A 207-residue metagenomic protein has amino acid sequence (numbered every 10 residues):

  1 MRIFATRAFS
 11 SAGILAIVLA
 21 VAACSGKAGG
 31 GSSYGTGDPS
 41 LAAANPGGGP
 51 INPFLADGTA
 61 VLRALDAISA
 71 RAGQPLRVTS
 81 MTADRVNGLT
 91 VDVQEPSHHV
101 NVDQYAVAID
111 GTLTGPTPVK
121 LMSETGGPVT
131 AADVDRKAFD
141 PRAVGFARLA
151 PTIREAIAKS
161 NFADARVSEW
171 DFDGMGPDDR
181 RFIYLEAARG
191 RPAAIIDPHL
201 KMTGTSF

Functional and structural regions predicted by a protein language model:
M1-A22: Sec-dependent bacterial lipoprotein signal peptides
C24-A28: Bacterial signal peptide processing site
S32-L55: Post-signal peptide N-terminal segment of mature Sec-exported envelope proteins
P46, A60-R63, R180-F207: Short, well-ordered, aromatic-rich surface patches in folded extracellular/luminal domains
A70-V107, D171-I196: Exposed beta-strand-loop-beta-strand "reactive/processing" segments of non-cytosolic proteins
N101-S123, G190-F207: A short, surface-exposed beta-strand/turn
T114-A165: Long, charged/polar, surface-exposed segments that mediate recognition or autoinhibition
V167-E169: Repeated scaffold domains used in trafficking and secretory/extracellular systems, primarily beta-propellers
